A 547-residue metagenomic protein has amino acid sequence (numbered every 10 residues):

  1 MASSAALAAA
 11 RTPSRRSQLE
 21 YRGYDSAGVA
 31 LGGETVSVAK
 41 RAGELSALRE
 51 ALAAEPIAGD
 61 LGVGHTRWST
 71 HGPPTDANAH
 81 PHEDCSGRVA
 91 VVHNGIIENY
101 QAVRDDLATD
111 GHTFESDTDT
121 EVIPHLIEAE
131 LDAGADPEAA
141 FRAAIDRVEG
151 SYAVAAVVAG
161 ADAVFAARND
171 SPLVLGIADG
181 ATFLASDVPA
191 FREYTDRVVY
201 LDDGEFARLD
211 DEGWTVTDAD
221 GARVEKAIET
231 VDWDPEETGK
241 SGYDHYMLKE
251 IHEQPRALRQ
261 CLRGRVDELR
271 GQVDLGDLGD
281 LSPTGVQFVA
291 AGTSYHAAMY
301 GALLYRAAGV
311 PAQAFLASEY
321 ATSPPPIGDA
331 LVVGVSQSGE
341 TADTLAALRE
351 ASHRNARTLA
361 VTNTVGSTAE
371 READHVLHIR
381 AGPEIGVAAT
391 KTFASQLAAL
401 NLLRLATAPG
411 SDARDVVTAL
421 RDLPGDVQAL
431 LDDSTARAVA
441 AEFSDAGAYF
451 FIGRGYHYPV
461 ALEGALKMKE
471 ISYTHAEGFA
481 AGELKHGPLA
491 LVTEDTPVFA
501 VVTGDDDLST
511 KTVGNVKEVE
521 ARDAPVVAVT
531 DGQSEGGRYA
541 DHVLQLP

Functional and structural regions predicted by a protein language model:
M1-D211, T217-K240, Q260-R263, E268-L278 (+2 more regions): Conserved short alpha-helical segments that host acidic/polar catalytic motifs at enzyme active sites
S14-R15, A102, D106, V122-A129 (+16 more regions): Alpha-helical scaffold segments in soluble metabolic enzymes
R16, I145, Q254-L258, L262-Q287 (+1 more regions): Active-site phosphate/pyrophosphate-binding segments
L45, P311-A321, G478-P488: A short, well-structured beta->alpha microelement
T113-F114, T120-P124, L173-L175, F191-R192 (+5 more regions): Short gly/pro/ser/thr-enriched loop/turn and capping motifs at secondary-structure boundaries
S151-A181, G447-E470, D506-L508, V513: Acidic/histidine-rich
E212-H245, E250, R256, H375 (+2 more regions): Terminal amphipathic helices with adjacent charged low-complexity linkers/tails
L278, T284-D422, V501-D506, K511-P547: Glycine-rich phosphate-binding loops that contact phosphosugars or nucleotide phosphates
